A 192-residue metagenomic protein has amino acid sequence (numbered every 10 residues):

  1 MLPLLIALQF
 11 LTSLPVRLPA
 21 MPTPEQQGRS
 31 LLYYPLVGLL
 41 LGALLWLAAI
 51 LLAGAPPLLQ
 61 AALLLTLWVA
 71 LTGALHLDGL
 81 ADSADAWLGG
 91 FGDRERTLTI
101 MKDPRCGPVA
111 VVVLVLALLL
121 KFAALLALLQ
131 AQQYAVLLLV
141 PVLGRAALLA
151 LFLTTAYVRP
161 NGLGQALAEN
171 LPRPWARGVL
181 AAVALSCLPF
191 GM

Functional and structural regions predicted by a protein language model:
M1-P22: Membrane-proximal soluble regions of multi-pass membrane proteins
A7-L11, T66-H76, L139-T154: Transmembrane alpha-helical segments that form the membrane-embedded catalytic/substrate-channel core of multi-pass
L8, G38, D82, M101 (+1 more regions): Residue-level signal for inorganic ion chemistry
S13, H76, D85, G89 (+2 more regions): Alpha-helical transmembrane segments and their lipid-water interface positions in multi-pass membrane proteins
A20-Q26, K102, E169: Helix-boundary and loop/linker segments of multi-pass membrane transporters
Q27-L45, A86-Q132, V136-L137, P174-F190: Multi-pass membrane catalytic core of lipid/isoprenoid biosynthesis enzymes
L32-W87, A135-L139: Membrane-embedded alpha-helical segments that form the functional core of polytopic membrane enzymes, especially those
D93, A146-G178: Solvent-exposed interhelical
